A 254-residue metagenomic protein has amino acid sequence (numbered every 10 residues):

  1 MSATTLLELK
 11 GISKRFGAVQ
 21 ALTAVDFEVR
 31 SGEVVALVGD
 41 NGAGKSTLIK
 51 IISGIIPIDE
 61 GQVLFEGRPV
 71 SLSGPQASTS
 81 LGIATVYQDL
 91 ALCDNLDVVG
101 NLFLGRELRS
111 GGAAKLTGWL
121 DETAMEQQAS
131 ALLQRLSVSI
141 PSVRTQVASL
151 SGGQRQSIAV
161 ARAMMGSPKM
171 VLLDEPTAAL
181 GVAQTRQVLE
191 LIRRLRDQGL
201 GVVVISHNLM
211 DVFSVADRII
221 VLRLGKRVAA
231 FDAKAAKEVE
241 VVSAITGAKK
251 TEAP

Functional and structural regions predicted by a protein language model:
S2-P254: Glycine-rich phosphate-binding loops of nucleotide-dependent enzymes
